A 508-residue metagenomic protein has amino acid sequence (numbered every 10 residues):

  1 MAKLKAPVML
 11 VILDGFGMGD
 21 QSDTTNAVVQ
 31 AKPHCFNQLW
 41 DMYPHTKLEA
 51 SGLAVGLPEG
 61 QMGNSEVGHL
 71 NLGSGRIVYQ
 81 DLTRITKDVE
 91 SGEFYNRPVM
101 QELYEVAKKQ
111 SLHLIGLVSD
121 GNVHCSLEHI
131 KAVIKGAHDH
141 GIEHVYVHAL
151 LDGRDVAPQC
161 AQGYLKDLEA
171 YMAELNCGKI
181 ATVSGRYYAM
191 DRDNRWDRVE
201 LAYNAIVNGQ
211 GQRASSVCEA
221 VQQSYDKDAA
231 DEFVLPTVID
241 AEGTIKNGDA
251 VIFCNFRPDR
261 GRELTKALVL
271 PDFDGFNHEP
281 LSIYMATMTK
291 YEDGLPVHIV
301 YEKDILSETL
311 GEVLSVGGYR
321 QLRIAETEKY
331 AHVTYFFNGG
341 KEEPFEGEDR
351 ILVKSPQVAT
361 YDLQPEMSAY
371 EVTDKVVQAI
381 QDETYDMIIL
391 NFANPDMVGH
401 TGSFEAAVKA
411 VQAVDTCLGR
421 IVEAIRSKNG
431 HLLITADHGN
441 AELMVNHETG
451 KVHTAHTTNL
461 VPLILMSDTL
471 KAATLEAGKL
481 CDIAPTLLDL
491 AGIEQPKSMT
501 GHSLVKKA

Functional and structural regions predicted by a protein language model:
M1-A508: Feature captures the catalytic ectodomains and active-site-proximal regions of enzymes that hydrolyze or transfer
